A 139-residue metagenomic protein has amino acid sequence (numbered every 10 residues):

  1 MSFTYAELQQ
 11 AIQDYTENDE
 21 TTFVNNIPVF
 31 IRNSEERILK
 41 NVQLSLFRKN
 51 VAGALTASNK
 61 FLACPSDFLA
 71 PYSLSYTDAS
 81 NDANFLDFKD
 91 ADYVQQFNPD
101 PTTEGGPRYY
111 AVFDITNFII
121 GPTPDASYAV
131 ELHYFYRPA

Functional and structural regions predicted by a protein language model:
M1-A139: Glycine-enriched, solvent-exposed interface loops adjoining structured elements
